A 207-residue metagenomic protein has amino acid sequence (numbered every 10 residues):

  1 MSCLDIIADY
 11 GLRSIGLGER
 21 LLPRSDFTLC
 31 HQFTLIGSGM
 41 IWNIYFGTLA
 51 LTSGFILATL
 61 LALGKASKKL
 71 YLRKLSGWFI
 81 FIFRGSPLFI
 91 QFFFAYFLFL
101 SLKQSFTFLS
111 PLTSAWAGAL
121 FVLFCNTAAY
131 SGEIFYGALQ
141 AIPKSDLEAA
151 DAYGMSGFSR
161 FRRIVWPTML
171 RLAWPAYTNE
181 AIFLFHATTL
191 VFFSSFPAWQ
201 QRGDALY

Functional and structural regions predicted by a protein language model:
M1-Y207: Transmembrane alpha-helices and adjacent helix-loop boundaries
